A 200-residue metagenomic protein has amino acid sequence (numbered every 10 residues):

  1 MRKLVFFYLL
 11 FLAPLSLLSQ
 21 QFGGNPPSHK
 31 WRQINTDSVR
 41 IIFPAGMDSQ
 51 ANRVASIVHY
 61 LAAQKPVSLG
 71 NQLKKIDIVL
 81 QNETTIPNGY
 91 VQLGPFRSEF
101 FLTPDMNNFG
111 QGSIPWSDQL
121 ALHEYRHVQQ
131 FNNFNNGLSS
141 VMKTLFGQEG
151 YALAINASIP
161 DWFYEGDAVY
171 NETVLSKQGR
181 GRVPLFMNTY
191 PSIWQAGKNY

Functional and structural regions predicted by a protein language model:
M1-L4: Positively charged n-region of N-terminal signal peptides that target proteins for export
F6-F7, L17-L18, L175, G179: Cleavable N-terminal signal peptides
L10-F11: Hydrophobic alpha-helical transmembrane segments of integral membrane proteins, especially lipid-exposed positions
S19-A154, P160, W194: Juxtacatalytic substrate-recognition/specificity segment
F146-Y200: Metalloprotease/metallohydrolase-associated module, dominated by Zn2+-dependent proteases
